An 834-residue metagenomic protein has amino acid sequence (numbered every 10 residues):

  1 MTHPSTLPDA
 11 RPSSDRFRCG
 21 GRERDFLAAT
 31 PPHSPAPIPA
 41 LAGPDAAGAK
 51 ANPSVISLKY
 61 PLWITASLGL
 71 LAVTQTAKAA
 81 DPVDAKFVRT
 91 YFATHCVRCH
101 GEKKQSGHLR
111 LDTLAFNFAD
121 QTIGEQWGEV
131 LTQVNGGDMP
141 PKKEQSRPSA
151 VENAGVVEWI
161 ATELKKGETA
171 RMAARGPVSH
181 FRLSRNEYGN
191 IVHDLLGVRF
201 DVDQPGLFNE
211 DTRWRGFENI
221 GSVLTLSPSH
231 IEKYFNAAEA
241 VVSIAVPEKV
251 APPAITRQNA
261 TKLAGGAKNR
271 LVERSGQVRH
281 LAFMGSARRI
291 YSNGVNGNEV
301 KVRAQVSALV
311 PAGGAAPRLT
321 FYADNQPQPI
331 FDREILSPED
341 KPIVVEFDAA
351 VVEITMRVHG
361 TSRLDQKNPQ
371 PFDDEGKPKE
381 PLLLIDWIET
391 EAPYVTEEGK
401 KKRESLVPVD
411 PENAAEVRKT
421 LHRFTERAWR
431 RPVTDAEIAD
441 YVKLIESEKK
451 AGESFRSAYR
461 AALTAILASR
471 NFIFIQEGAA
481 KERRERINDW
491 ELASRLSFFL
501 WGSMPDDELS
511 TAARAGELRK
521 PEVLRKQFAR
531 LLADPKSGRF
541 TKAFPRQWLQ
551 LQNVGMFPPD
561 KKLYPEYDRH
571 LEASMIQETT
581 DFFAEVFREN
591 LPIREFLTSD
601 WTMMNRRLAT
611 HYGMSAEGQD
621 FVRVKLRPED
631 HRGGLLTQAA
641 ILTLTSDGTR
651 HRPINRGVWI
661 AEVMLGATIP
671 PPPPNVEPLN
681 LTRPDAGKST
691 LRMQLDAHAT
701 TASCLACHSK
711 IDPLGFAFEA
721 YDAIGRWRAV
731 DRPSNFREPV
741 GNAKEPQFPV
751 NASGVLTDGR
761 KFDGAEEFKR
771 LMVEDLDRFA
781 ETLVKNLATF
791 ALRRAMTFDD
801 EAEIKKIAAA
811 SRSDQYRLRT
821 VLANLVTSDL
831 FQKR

Functional and structural regions predicted by a protein language model:
A46-A49, I388: Short polybasic linear motifs
P61-A72: Bacterial N-terminal signal peptides
T74, A79-E129, G136-A150, A609 (+7 more regions): Sequence context surrounding c-type heme c attachment/ligation sites in exported
A77-T256, S362-V409, E426-K443, S447 (+11 more regions): Aromatic- and Gly/Pro-enriched helix-to-coil junctions and flexible linker segments
K86, T90, G124, G128 (+37 more regions): Conserved structured core elements
W159, S179, E187, I191-L196 (+7 more regions): Extended surface/linker regions that mediate inter-domain or inter-protein docking in multi-component redox
